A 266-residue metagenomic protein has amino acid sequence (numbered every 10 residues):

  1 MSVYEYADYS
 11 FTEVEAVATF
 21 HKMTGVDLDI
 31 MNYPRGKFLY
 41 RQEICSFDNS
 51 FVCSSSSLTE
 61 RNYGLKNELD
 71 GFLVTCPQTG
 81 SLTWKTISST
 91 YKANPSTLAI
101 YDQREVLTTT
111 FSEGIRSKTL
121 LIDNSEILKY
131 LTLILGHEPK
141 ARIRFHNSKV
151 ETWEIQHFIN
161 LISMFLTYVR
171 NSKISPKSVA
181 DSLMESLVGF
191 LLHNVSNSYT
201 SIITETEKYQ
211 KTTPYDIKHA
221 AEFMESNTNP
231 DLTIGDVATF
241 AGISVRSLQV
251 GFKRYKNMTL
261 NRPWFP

Functional and structural regions predicted by a protein language model:
M1-D70, C76: N-terminal low-complexity or simple alpha-helical regulatory segments that function as activation/interaction modules
S2-Y9, T19-V26, M31, K37 (+4 more regions): Alpha-helical bundle regulatory/interaction domains
V52-C53, T59-L107: Well-ordered mid-protein domain cores that form the structural environment of catalytic cofactors
D70, K140-R142, R254: Juxtamembrane helix-loop transition sites at the ends of transmembrane segments in multi-pass membrane proteins
L73-G80, L131, F158, F252: Conserved short hydrophobic patches within well-ordered secondary structure
M224, G251-P266: Alpha-helical DNA-contacting segments of helix-turn-helix folds
